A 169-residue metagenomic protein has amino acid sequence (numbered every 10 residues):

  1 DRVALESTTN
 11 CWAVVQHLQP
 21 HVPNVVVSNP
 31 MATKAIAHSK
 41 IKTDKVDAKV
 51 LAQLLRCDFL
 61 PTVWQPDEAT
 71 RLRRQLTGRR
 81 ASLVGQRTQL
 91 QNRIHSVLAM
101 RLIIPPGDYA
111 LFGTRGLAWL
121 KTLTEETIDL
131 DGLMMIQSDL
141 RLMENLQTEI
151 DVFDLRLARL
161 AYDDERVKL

Functional and structural regions predicted by a protein language model:
D1-L169: A detector of single, family-specific signature residues that are central to catalytic or substrate-handling motifs
